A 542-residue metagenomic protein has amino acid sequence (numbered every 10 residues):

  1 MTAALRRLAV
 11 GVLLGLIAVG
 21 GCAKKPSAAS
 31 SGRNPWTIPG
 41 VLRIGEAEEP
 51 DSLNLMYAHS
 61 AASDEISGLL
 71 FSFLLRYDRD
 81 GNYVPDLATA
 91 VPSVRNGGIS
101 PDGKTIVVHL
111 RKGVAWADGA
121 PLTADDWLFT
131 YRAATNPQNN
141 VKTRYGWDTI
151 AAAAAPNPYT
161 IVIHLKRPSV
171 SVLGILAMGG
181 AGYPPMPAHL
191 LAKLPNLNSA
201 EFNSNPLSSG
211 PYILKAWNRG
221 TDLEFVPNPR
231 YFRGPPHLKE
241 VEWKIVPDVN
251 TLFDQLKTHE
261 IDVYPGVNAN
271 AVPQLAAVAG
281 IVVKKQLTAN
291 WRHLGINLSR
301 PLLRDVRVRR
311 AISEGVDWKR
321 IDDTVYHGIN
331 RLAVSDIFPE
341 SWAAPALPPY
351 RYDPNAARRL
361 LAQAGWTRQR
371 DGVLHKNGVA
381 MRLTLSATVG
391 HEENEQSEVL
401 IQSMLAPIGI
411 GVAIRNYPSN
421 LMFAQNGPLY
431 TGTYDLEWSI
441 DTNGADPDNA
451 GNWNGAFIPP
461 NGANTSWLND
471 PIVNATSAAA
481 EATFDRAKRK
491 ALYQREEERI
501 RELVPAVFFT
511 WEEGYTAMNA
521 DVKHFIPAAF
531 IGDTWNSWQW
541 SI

Functional and structural regions predicted by a protein language model:
K25-P26, A134, A152-A153, K215-V226 (+5 more regions): Extracellular/periplasmic solute-recognition and catalytic clefts
P26, R33, N218-T221, P227 (+5 more regions): Detector for C-terminal structural segments
R43, T123-T130, P158-H164, G210-P211 (+8 more regions): Alpha-helical secondary-structure segments
G45-I99, R132, L207-S208: N-terminal lobe/hinge region of extracytoplasmic solute-binding protein
D78-N82, G179-P236, E240, N250 (+2 more regions): Gly/Pro-rich hinge or "lid" segments in bacterial periplasmic/extracellular proteins
A90-N140, V162-H164, Q255, L302-R304: Aromatic- and charge-enriched surface segment that lines or borders ligand/interaction sites
R144-A192, N218: Surface-exposed binding/hinge segments that line and control ligand-binding clefts or catalytic entry sites
A200-N203, N228-Q274, G390, S397-S403 (+2 more regions): Ligand-site clamp/hinge motif
